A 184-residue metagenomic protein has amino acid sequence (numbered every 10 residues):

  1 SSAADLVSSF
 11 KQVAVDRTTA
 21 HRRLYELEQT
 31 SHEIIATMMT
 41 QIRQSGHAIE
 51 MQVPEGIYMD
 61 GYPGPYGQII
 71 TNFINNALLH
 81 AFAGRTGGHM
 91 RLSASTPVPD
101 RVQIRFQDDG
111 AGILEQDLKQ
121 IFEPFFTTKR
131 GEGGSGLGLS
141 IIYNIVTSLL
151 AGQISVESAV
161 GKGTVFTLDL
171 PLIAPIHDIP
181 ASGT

Functional and structural regions predicted by a protein language model:
S1-Q41, G46: Conserved DHp (HisKA) dimerization/phosphotransfer helix of two-component histidine kinases, i.e., the long coiled-coil
D16-A20, Y58-G61, T128: Conserved micro-motifs of the catalytic ATP-binding
L27, G112-Q120, G134: Short helix N-cap motif at coil->helix boundaries in the Bergerat
H32, A48-Y58: Conserved catalytic submotifs in the C-terminal HATPase_c
Y66-I70: A residue-level detector for a conserved hydrophobic packing site within the catalytic ATP-binding domain
G87-D100: Short beta-strand/loop element within the Bergerat-fold HATPase_c
D108: Acidic ATP/Mg2+-coordinating residue in the GHKL
I141-A151: Conserved glycine-/histidine-rich ATP-lid loop and adjacent helix of the Bergerat-fold HATPase_c
